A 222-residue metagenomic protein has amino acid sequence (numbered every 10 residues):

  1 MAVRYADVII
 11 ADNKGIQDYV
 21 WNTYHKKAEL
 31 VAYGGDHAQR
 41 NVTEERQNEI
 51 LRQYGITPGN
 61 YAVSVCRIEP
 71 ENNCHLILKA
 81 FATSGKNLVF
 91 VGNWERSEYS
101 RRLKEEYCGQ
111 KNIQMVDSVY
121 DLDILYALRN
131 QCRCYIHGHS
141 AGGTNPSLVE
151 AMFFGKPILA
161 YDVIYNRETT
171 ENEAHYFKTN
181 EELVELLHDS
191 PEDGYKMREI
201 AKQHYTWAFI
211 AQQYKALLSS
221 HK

Functional and structural regions predicted by a protein language model:
V3, L125-C132, A151: Short alpha-helical donor nucleotide-sugar binding micro-motif in glycosyltransferases
V3-R46, I56-G59: Donor nucleotide-sugar binding/catalytic pocket of nucleotide-sugar-dependent glycosyltransferases
L51-N72, L78-V91: Conserved donor-binding/catalytic core segment of Leloir-type glycosyltransferases
G92, S100-L122: Nucleotide-activated donor-binding/catalytic signature segment of Leloir-type glycosyltransferases, i.e., the conserved
A127-G143, K156: Acidic donor-binding loop of glycosyltransferase active sites
L148, F153-A160: Short hydrophobic beta-strand element within catalytic cores of glycosyltransferases and related nucleotide-activated
R167-H188: Change "using UDP/GDP/dTDP sugars" to "using nucleotide sugars
P191-K222: A charged, aromatic-enriched C-terminal amphipathic alpha-helix characteristic of glycosyltransferases across folds
